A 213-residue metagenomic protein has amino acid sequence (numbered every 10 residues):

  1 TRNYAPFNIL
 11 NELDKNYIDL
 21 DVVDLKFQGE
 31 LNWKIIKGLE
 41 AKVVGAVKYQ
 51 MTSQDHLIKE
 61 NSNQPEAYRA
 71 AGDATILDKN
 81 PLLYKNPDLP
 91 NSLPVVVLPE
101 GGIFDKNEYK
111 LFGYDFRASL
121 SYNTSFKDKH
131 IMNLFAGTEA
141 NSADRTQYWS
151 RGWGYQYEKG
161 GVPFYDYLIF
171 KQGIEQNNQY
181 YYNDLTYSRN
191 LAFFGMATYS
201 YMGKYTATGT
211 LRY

Functional and structural regions predicted by a protein language model:
T1-N8, E60-V95, T146-Q179: Surface-exposed loop/turn segments flanking beta-strands in extracellular/periplasmic regions
I9-H56, E100-K127, I131-N133, E139-Q147 (+1 more regions): Outer-membrane beta-barrel transmembrane strands
